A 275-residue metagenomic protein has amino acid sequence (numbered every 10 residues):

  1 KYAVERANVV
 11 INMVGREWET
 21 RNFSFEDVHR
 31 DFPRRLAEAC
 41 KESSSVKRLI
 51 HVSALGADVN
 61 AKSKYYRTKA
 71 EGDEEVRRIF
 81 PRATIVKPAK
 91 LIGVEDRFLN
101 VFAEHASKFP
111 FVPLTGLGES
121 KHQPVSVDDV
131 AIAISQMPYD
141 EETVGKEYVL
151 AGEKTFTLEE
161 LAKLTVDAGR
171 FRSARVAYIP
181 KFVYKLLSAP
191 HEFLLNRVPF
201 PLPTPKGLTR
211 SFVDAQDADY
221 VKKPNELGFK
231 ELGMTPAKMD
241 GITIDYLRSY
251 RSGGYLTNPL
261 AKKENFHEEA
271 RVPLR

Functional and structural regions predicted by a protein language model:
K1, A7, R34-A37, V127-S135 (+1 more regions): Short, amphipathic alpha-helical "lid/cap" segments that border enzyme active or binding sites
K1-S43, L55-V59: NAD(P)H-binding glycine-rich loop region in Rossmannoid oxidoreductase-like domains and their noncatalytic homologs
E5, K41-E42, S107, P138-E142 (+1 more regions): Residue-level signal for alpha-helix termini/capping positions
M13-V14, L49-L55, V86-P88: SDR active-site strand-loop-helix element
E26-R30, I50, K69: Short alpha-helix in the Rossmann-fold core of NAD(P)-dependent oxidoreductases
K41-R48, F80-P81: A short helix->loop->beta-strand "cap" motif at the edges of active sites that frequently abuts
N60-F171: Oxidoreductase cofactor-interface core, primarily capturing Rossmann-like NAD(P)-dependent enzymes
F182-R275: A hydrophobic C-terminal alpha-helical subdomain
